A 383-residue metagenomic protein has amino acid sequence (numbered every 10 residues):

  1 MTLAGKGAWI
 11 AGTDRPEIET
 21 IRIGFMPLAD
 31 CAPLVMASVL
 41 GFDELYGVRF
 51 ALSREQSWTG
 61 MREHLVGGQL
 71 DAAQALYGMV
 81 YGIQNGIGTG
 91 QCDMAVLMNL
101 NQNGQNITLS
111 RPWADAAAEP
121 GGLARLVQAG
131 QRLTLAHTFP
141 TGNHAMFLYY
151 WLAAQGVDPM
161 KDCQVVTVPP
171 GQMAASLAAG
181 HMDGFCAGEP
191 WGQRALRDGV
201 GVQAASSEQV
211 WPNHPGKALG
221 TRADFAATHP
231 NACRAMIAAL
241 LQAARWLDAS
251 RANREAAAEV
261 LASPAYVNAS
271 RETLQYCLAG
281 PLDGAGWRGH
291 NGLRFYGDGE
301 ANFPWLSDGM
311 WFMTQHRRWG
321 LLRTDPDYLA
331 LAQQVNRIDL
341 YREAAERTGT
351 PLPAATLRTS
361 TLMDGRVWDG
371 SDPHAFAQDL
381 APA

Functional and structural regions predicted by a protein language model:
L3-M160, Q164-V166, D183-Q193, V200-N213 (+4 more regions): Short, glycine-/small- and polar/acidic-enriched structural segments that line small-molecule recognition paths
H64-V66, S176-A178, H316: Hydrophobic residues within well-ordered alpha-helices
D71, P169-Q203, R222, E259 (+2 more regions): Ligand-binding pocket segment of bilobal, Venus flytrap-like solute-binding proteins
N106-T108, A218-T221, F225-A226: Short glycine- and hydrophobic/aromatic-rich loop-to-beta-strand nucleating segment in the catalytic cores
D158-C163, A227-A235: Inter-helical turn/loop segments and adjacent helix faces that build the functional surface of alpha-helical bundle
N213-H214, A256: Short gly/pro-enriched beta-turn/loop segments at secondary-structure junctions
P230-V335: Secondary-structure end/capping motifs
M310-A383: Conserved C-terminal helix/tail region of periplasmic/extracytoplasmic solute-binding proteins
